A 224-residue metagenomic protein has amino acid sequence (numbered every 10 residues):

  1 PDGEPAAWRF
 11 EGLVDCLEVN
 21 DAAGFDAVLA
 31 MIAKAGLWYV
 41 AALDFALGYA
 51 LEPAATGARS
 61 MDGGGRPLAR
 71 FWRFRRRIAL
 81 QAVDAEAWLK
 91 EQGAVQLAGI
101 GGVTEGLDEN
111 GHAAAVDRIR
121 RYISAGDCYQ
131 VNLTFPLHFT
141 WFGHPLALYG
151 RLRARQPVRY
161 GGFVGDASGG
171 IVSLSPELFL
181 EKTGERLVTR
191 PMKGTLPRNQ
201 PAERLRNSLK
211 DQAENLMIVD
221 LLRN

Functional and structural regions predicted by a protein language model:
P1-N224: Extended alpha-helical targeting/anchoring segments, especially N-terminal organellar/secretory targeting helices
